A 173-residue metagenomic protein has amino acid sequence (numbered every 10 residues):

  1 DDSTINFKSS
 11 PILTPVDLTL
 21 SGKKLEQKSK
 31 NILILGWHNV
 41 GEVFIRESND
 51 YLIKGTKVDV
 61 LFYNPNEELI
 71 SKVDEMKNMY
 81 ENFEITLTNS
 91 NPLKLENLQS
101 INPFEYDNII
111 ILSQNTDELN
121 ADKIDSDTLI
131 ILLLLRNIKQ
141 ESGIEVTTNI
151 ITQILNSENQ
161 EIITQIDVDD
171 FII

Functional and structural regions predicted by a protein language model:
D1-I173: Cytosolic regulatory regions of ion transport systems
